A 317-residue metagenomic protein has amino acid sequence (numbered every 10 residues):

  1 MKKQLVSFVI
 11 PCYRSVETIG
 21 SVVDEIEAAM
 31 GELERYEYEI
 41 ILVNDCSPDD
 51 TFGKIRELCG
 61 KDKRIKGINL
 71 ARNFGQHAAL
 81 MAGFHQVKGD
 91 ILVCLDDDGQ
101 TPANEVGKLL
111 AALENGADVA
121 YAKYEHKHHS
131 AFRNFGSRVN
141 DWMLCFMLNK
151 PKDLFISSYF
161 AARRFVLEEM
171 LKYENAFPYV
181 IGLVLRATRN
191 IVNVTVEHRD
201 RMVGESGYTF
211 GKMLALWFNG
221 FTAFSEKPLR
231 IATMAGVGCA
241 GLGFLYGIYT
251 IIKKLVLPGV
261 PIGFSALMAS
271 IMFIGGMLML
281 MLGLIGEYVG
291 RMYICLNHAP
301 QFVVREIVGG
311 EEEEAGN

Functional and structural regions predicted by a protein language model:
M1-A28, R35: N-proximal low-complexity "stem/linker" segments adjacent to membrane-targeting elements
K2, Y179-N317: Hydrophobic helical membrane-anchoring modules
E17-G20, D49-L58: Acidic helix N-cap motif at the loop->helix transition within catalytic regions of sugar-transfer enzymes
M30-Y36, L58-I65: Short helix-capping segments at alpha-helix termini
E34-C46, I68-N69: Short beta-strand/loop segment that forms part of the nucleotide-sugar
N44-G53, G99-Q100: A conserved acidic beta->alpha catalytic loop
K66-R72, Q76-Q86, Q100-P178, R199-F218: Acceptor/aglycone-binding surface of glycosyltransferases and processive sugar-polymer synthases
L92: Short aromatic/hydrophobic "clamp" motif used to bind/position activated sugar donors
